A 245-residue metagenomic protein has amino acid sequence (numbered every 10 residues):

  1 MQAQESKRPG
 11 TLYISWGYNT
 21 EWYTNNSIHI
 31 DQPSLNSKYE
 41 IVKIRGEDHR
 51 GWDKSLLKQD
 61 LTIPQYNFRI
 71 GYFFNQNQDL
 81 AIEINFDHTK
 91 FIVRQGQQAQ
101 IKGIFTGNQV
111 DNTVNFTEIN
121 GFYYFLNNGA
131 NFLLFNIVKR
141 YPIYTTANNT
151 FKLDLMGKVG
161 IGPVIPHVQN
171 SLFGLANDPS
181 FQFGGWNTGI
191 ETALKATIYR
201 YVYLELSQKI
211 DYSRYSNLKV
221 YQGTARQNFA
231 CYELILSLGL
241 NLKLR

Functional and structural regions predicted by a protein language model:
A3-F74, P166, I235-R245: Short glycine/proline- and aromatic-enriched beta-strand/turn motifs that initiate or cap beta-hairpins
S6-I14, Q78-I82, N131, N149-L155 (+2 more regions): Outer-envelope beta-barrel architecture signal
R8-L12, T62-Y66, N127-F135, Q182-T188 (+1 more regions): Residues that define the transmembrane beta-barrel architecture of outer-membrane proteins
N26-I30, S34-K43, A193-R245: Predominantly the C-terminal beta-signal and adjacent terminal strand-loop region of outer-membrane beta-barrel
N26-P33, Q95-I101, P166-A176, N217-G223: Outer-membrane beta-barrel translocator domains and adjoining extracellular loop/strand segments of Gram-negative
Q32-F122, T197-Y199, Y203, K209-Y215: Glycine- and aromatic-enriched membrane insertion/assembly motifs of diderm outer-membrane and organelle channel
D53-L56, I119-F125, L172-F181, L218-N228: Extracellular loop and loop/strand-boundary signature of outer-membrane beta-barrel proteins
R69-N170, G239-R245: Gram-negative (and chloroplast) outer-membrane scaffold detector with strong preference for beta-barrel transmembrane
